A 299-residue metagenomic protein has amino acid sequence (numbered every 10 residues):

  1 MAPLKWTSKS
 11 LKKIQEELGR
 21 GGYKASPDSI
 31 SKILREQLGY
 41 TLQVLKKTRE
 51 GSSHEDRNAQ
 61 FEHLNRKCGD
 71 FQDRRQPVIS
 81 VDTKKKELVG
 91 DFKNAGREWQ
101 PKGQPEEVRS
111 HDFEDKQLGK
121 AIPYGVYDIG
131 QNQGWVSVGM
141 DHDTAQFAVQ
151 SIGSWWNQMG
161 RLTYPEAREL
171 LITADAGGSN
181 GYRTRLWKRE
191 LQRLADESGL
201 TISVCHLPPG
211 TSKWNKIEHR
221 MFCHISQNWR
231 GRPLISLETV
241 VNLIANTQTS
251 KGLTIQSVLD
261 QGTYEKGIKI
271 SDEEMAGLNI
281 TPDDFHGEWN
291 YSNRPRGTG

Functional and structural regions predicted by a protein language model:
M1-E50: Conserved short alpha-helical interface segments
I14, D82, N132, D175 (+1 more regions): Short, conserved catalytic/metal-binding motifs centered on acidic residues
T48-N94: Active-site- or DNA-interface-adjacent structural scaffold in DNA-acting proteins
I79-S80, E169-A176, V204-P209, L243-I244: Extended hydrophobic secondary-structure segments that form protein cores and membrane-embedded regions
E106-T173, G177-G178: Electropositive, glycine- and tryptophan-enriched low-complexity nucleic-acid-binding patches
A174-W187, P208-W214: Acidic, metal-coordinating catalytic cores used for nucleic-acid/nucleotide bond scission and strand-transfer chemistry
V204-S226: RNase H-like two-metal-ion nuclease catalytic core shared by retroviral integrases and related mobile-element nucleases
G231-G299: C-terminal accessory extensions appended to soluble enzyme cores
